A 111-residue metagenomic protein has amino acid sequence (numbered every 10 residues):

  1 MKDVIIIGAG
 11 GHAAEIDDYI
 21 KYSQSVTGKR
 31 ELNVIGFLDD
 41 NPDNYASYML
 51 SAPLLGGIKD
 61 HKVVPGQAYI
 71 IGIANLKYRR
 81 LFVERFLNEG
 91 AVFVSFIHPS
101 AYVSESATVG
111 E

Functional and structural regions predicted by a protein language model:
K2-I5, N33-I35, G66-I70, F93: Short active-site oxyanion
K2-K21: Glycine-rich adenosine-cofactor-binding loop
I7, S23-S47: NAD(P)-binding Rossmann-fold cofactor-contacting core
G10-A13, L38, A74: Gly/Ser/Thr-rich beta-alpha loop segments that engage phosphate groups in nucleotides
I20-Q24, F86-N88: Short, solvent-exposed amphipathic alpha-helical segments in soluble enzyme and RNA/protein-processing domains
Y22, S104-E105: Short secondary-structure boundary/hinge segments and terminal tails
P42-V103: Phosphate-bearing ligand-interacting subdomains that bind or position ATP/ADP/UDP/GDP/NAD(P) or nucleotide-linked
T108-G110: All-beta strand scaffolds that present successive hydrophobic residues in beta-strands
